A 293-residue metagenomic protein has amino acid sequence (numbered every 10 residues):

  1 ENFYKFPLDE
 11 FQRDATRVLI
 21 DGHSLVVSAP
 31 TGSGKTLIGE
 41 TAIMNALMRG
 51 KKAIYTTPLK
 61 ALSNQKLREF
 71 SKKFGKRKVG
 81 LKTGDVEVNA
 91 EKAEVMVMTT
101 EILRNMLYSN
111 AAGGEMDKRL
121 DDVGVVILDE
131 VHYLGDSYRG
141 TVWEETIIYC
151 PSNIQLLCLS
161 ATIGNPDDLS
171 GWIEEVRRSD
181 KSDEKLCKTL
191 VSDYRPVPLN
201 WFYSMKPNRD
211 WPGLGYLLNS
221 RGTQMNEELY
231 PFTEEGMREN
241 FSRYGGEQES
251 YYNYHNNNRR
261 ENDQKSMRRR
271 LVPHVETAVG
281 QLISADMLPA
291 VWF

Functional and structural regions predicted by a protein language model:
E1-F3: Conserved adenine-nucleotide phosphate-binding loops and their immediately adjacent elements
F6-R178, D183-V197, W201-M205, P289-F293: Conserved P-loop/Walker A NTP-binding site and adjacent catalytic elements of P-loop NTPases
I148, Q155-L157, T162-G171, S179-F293: Conserved interdomain linker/interface between the two RecA-like ATPase lobes of SF2 helicase motors
